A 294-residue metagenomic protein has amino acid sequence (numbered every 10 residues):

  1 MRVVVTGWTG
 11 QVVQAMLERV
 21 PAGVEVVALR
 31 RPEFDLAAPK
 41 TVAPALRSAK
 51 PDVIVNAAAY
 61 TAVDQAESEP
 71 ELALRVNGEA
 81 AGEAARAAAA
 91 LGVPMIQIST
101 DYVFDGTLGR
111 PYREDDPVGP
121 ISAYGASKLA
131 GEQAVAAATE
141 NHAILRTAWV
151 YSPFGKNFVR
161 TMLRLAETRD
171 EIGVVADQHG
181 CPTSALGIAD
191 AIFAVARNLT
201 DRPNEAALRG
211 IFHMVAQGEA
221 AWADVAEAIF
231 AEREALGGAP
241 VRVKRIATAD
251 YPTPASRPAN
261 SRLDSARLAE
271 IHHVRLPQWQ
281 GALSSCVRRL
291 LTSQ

Functional and structural regions predicted by a protein language model:
M1-V20: N-terminal Rossmann NAD(P)H-binding glycine-rich loop of SDR-like oxidoreductase domains
P39-G78: NAD(P)H-binding glycine-rich loop region in Rossmannoid oxidoreductase-like domains and their noncatalytic homologs
V63, S68, D101-I121: Active-site "gating" loop of Rossmann-like NAD(P)-dependent oxidoreductase/epimerase domains
S68-I96: NAD(P)-cofactor binding segment of oxidoreductase domains
G119-A143: Active-site Tyr-X1-5-Lys
A136-C181, A185-A194: NAD(P)-dependent short-chain dehydrogenase/reductase
A191, N198-P254: Mid/C-terminal beta-alpha module of Rossmann-like enzyme folds, strongest in SDR-family dehydrogenases/epimerases
P277-Q294: Amphipathic terminal alpha-helices
